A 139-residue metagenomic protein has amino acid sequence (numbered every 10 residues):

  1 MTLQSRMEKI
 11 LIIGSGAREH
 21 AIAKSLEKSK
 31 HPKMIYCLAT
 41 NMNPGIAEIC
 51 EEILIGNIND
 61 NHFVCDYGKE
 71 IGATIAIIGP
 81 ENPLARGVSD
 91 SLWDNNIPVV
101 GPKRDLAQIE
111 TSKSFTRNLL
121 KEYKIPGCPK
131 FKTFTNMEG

Functional and structural regions predicted by a protein language model:
T2-D105: ATP-binding N-terminal substructure of ATP-dependent carboxylate-amine bond-forming enzymes
L11-I12, E110-G139: Active-site nucleotide/adenylate-binding loops and adjacent lid/helix of ATP-dependent enzymes
